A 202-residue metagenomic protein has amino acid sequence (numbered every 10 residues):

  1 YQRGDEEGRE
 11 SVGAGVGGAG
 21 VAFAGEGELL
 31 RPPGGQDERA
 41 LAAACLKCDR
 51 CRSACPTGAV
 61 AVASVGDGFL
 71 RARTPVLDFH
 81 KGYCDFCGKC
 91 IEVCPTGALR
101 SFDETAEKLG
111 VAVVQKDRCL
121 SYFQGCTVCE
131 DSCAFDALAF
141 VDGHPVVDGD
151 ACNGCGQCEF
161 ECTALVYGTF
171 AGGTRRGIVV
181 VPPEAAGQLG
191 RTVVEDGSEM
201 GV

Functional and structural regions predicted by a protein language model:
Y1-V202: Non-ligating segments of multi-cofactor redox enzymes
